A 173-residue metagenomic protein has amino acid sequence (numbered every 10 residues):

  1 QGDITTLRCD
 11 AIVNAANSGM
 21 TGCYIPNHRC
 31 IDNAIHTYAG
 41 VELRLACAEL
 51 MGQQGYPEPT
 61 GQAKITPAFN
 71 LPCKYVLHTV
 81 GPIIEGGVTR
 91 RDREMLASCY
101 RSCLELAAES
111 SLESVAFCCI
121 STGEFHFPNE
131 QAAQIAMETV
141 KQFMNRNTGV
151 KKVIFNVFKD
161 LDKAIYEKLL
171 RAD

Functional and structural regions predicted by a protein language model:
Q1-D173: Macrodomain-like recognition of ADP-ribose-binding/processing modules
